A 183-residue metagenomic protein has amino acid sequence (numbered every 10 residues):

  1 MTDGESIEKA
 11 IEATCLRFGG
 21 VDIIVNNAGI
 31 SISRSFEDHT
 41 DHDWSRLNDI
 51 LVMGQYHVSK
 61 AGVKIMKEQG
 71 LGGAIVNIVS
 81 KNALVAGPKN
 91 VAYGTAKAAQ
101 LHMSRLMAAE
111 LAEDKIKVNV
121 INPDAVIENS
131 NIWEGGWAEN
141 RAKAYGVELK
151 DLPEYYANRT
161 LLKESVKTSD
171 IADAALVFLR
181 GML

Functional and structural regions predicted by a protein language model:
M1-K9, D41: The beta1-alpha1 cofactor-binding region of Rossmann-like NAD(H)/NADP(H)-dependent oxidoreductases
S35-F36, T40-L47, A138, Y156: Substrate-binding pocket helix/loop in short-chain dehydrogenase/reductase
H39, A86-G94, L106: Active-site loop-to-helix junction immediately N-terminal to the catalytic Tyr of the SDR YXXXK motif in Rossmann-fold
S59, A96, S104: Active-site helix of classical SDR
K64, A109-E110: Alpha-helical segment proximal to the catalytic Tyr-Lys
S80: Residue(s) in the substrate-gating loop at a strand-loop-helix junction that position the organic substrate next
L162-L183: C-terminal substrate-recognition "lid" of short-chain dehydrogenase/reductases
